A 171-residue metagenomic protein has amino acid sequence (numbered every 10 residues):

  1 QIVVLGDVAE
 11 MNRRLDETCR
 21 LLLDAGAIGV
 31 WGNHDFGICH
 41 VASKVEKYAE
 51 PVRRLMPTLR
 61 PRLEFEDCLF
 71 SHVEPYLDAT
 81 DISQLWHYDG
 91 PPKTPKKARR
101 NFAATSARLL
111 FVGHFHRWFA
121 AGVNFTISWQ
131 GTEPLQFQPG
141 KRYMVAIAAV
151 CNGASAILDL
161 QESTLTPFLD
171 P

Functional and structural regions predicted by a protein language model:
Q1-F65: Core catalytic region of metal-dependent phosphoesterases/phosphodiesterases, especially metallo-beta-lactamase-like
I2-D7, I28-N33, S71, R108-F115 (+1 more regions): Active-site neighborhood of phospho(di)ester-bond hydrolases with catalytic His/Asp-centered motifs
E10-R13, H34-H40, Y76-D78, R108-V123 (+1 more regions): Active-site environment of divalent metal-dependent phosphoester hydrolases
R20, E46-A49, D89-P95, T126-Q130: Charged helix-capping and loop-helix junction motifs
L21-A25, A103-T105, Q136-P139: Short, conserved loop/helix-junction motifs that constitute active-site signature segments in enzyme catalytic cores
G26, D67, E162-T164: Structural motif
P51-V123: His/acidic metal-ligating clusters that form di-metal
A121-P171: Acidic, His/Gly-rich catalytic cores of divalent-metal-dependent hydrolytic chemistry
